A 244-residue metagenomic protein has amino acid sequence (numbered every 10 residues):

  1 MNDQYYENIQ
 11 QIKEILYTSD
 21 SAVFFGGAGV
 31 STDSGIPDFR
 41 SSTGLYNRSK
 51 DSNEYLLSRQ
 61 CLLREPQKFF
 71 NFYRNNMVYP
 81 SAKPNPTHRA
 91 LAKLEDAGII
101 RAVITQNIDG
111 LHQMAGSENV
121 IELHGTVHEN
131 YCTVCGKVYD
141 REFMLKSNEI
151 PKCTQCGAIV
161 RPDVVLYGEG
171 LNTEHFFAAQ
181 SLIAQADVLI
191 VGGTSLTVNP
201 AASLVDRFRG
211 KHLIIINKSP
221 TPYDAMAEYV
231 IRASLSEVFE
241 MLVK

Functional and structural regions predicted by a protein language model:
M1-K244: Conserved catalytic core of sirtuin-type NAD+-dependent deacylases
